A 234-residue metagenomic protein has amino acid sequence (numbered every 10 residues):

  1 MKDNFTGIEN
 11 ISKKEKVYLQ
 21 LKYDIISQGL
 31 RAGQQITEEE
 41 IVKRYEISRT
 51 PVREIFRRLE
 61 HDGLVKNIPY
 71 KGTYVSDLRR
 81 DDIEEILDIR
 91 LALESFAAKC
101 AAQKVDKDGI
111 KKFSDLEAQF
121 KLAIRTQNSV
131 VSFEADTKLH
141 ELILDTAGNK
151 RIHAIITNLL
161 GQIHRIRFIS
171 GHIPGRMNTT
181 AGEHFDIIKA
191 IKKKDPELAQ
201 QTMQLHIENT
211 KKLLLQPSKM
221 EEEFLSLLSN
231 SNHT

Functional and structural regions predicted by a protein language model:
M1-K99, Q103, K211, L215-T234: Short linear motifs at protein or domain termini
S12, I110-K111, G175-N178: Short helix-capping and inter-helix turn/linker motifs at the boundaries of alpha-helical repeat units
I25, A101, I124-R125, A147 (+2 more regions): Hydrophobic residues in alpha-helical segments
Y70, L93, D115, T179-G182: Alpha-helix N-cap/N′ positions at the starts of helices
R79-R80, I166-S170: Short alpha-helical transmembrane interface motifs in multi-pass membrane proteins
I86, K107-F168, G182-A190, L198-N209: Conserved amphipathic alpha-helical segments that form helical-bundle/coiled-coil interaction surfaces
A102-Q103, G148, H172-I173: Short helix-capping/hinge motifs at transmembrane helix termini and TM-loop junctions
R176-M177, A181-T234: C-terminal regulatory/effector modules of DNA-binding transcriptional regulators
